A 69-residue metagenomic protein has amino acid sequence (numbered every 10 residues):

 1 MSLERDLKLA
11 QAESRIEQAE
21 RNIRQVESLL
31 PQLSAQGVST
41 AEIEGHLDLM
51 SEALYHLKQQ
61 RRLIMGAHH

Functional and structural regions predicted by a protein language model:
S2-H69: Anionic, Ser/Thr-rich low-complexity intrinsically disordered regions
